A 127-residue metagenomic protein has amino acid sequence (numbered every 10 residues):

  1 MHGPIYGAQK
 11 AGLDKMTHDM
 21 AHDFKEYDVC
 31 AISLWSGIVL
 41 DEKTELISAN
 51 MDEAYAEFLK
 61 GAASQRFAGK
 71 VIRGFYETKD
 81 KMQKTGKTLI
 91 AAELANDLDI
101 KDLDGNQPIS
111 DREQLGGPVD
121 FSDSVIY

Functional and structural regions predicted by a protein language model:
M1-E26, S36-L40, E45-D52: Catalytic loop of short-chain dehydrogenase/reductase
M16-Y27, G117-Y127: Hydrophobic transmembrane alpha-helix bundles
C30: Residue-level detector of anion-binding/catalytic polar loops
S33-L34, E53-Y127: C-terminal helical subdomain
